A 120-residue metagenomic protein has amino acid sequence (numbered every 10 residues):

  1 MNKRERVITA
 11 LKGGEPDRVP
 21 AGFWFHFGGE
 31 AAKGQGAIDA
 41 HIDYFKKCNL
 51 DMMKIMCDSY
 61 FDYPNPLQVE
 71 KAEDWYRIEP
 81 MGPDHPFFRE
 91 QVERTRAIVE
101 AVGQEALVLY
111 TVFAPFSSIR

Functional and structural regions predicted by a protein language model:
M1-V69, E93, A97: N-terminal basic, low-complexity leaders that serve as flexible interaction/assembly modules and, when applicable, as
P64-R120: Active-site-proximal, glycine-rich beta->alpha crossover segments in alpha/beta enzymes that shape flexible
